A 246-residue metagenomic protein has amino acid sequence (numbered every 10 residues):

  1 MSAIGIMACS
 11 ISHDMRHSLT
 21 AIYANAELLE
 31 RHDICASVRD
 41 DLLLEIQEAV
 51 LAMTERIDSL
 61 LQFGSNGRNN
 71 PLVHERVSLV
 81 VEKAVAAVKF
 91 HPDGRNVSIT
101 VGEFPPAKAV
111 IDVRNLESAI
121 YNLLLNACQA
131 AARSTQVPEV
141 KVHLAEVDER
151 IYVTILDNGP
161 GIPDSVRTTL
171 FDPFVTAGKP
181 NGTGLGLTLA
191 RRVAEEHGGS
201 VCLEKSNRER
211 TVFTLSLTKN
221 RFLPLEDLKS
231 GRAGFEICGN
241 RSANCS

Functional and structural regions predicted by a protein language model:
M1-S12: Conserved HAMP-HisKA connector
D40-H91: Conserved DHp (HisKA) dimerization/phosphotransfer helix of two-component histidine kinases, i.e., the long coiled-coil
N66-N70, K108-I111, A177: Conserved micro-motifs of the catalytic ATP-binding
N96-K108: Conserved catalytic submotifs in the C-terminal HATPase_c
I162-F174: Short conserved segment of the HATPase_c
G186, A190: Short alpha-helical Gxxx[C/S/T] motif in the catalytic ATP-binding
